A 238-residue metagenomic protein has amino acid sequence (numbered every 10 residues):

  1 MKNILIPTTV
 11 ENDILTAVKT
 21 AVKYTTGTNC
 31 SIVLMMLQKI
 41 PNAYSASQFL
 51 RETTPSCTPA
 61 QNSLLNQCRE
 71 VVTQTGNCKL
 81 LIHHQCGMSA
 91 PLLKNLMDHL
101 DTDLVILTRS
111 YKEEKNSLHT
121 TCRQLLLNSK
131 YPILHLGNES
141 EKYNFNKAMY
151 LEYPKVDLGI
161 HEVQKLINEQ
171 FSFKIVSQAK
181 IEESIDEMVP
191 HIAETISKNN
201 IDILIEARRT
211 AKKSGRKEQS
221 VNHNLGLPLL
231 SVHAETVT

Functional and structural regions predicted by a protein language model:
M1-Q48, N128, G137-I203, H223-V237: Small/aliphatic-rich secondary-structure junction motif
I6, L107, E206: Redox-cofactor binding/interface segments in oxidoreductases and associated redox assembly factors
L50-T53, L100, Q124, Y150-P154: Short, hinge-like loop/turn segments at secondary-structure boundaries
R51-S63: A short acidic, glycine-rich active-site loop that binds or catalyzes chemistry on phosphate/adenosine moieties
E52, Q67-V72, T121-C122, V163-N168 (+2 more regions): Short, aromatic/basic amphipathic alpha-helical patches
T73-L81, F171-S177: A short helix-to-beta-strand connector/capping loop
H84-L92, I185-D186: Charged docking surfaces used in two-component/phosphorelay signaling
L96-E141, K198, R209-T238: Gly/Ser-rich helix-loop-strand patches that form or flank binding pockets for ribonucleotide-derived cofactors
